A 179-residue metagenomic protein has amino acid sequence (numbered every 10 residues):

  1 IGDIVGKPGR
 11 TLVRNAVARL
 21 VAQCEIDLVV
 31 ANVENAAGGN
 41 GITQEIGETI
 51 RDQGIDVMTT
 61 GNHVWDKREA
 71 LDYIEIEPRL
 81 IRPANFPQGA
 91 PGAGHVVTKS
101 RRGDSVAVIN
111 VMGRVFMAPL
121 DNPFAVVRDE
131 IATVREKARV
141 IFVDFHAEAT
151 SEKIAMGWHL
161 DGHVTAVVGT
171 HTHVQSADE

Functional and structural regions predicted by a protein language model:
I1-E179: Acidic, metal/ion-coordinating pockets
